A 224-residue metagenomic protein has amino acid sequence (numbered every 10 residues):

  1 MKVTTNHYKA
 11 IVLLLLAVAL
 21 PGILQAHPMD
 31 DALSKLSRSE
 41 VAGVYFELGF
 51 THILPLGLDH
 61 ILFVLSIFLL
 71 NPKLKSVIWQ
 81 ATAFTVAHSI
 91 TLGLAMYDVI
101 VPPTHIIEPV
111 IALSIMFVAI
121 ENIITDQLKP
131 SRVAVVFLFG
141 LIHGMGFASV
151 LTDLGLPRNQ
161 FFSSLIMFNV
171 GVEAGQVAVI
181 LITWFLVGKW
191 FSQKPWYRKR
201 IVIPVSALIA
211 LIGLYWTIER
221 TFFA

Functional and structural regions predicted by a protein language model:
M1-L58, I218-A224: Histidine-/acidic- and/or cysteine-rich, low-complexity loops and terminal segments associated with membrane
H52-L58, L62-F223: Hydrophobic alpha-helical transmembrane segments in multi-pass membrane proteins
